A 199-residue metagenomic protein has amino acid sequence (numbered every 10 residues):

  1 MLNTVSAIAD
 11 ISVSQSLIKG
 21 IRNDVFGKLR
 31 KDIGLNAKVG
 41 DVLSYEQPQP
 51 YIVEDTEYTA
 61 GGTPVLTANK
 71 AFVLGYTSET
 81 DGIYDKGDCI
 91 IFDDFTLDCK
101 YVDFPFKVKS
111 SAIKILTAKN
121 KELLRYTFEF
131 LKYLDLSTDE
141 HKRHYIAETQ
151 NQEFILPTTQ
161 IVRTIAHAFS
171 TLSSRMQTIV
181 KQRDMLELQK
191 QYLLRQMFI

Functional and structural regions predicted by a protein language model:
M1-N23, K31-L35, E153-Q191: Amphipathic alpha-helical segments
I8, S12-A71, Q182-D184: Non-catalytic DNA-recognition/assembly elements of restriction-modification systems
V39, L97-Q160: Basic, amphipathic alpha-helical recognition segments used for DNA target recognition
Y45, Y133, A168-T171: Residues within well-ordered alpha-helical secondary structure of globular protein domains
E54-V65, S78-S111, H141-A147: Short, surface-exposed loop/turn microsegments at beta-strand edges and helix-strand junctions
T67-K70, F92-D94, T117-A118: Pocket-edge structural micro-motifs
L74-Y76: Short, solvent-exposed loop/turn elements at domain surfaces
Q196-I199: Short hydrophobic/aromatic patches at helix-to-coil boundaries
